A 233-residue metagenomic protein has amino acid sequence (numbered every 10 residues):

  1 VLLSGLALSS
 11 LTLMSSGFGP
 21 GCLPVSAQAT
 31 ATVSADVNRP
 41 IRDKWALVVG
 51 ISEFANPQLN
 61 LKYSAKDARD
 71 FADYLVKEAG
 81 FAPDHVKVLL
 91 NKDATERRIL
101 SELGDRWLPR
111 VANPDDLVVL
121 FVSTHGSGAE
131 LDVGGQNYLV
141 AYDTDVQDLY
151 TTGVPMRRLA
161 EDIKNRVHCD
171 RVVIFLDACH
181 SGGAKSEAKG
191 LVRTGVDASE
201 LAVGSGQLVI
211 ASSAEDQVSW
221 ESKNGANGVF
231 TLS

Functional and structural regions predicted by a protein language model:
V1-V48, E53-Q58, C169, S186-K189 (+1 more regions): Disordered regulatory segments flanking catalytic cores
P24-S34, A65-A68, D73-D116, Y150 (+1 more regions): Functional beta-strand-loop-alpha-helix junction segments that form "active/interaction loops" within catalytic
V33, V37, D43, R97-K189 (+1 more regions): Caspase-like (clan CD) cysteine peptidase catalytic core
G50, A72-L75, L90, H168-S233: Active-site-proximal C-terminal subdomain of hydrolase catalytic domains
S52-F54, G80, S127, T144 (+1 more regions): Short connector loops/turns at beta-strand edges and beta->alpha or beta->beta junctions
F54-L61, E96, D148, I210 (+1 more regions): Short, solvent-exposed loop/turn elements at domain surfaces
A55-R69, D73, E221-A226: Glycine- and acidic-residue-enriched helix-capping/strand-helix junction motifs
K66, V154, V229: Conserved active-site and cofactor/substrate-binding residues in soluble primary-metabolism enzymes
